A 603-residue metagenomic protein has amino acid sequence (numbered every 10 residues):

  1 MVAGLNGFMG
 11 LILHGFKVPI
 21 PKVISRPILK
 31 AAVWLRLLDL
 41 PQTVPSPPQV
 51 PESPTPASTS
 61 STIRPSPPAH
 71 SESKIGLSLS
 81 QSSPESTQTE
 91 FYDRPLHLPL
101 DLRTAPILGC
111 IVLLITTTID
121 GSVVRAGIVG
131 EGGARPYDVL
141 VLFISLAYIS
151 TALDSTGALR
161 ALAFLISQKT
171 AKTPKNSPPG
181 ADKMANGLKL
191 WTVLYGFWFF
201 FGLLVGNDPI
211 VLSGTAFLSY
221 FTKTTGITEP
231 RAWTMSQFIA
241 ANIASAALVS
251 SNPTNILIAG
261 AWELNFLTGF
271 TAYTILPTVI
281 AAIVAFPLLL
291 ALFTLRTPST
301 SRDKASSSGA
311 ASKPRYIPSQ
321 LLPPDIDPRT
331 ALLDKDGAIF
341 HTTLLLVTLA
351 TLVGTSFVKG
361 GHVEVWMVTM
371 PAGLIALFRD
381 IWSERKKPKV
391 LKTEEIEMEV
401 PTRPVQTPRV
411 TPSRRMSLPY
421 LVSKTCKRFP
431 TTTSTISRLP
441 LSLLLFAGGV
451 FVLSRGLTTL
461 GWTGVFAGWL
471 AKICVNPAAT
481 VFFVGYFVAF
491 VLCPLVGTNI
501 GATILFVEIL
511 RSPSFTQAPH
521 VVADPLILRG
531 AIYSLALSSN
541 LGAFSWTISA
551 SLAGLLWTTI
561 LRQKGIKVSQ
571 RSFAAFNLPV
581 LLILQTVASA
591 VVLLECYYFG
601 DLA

Functional and structural regions predicted by a protein language model:
M1, I24-I28, F91-R103, A126-D138 (+8 more regions): Interfacial loop-to-helix junctions that mark the boundaries of transmembrane helices in multi-pass membrane
M1-A31, T228-M235, A247, L267-L333 (+3 more regions): Juxtamembrane and boundary regions of transmembrane helices in multi-pass small-molecule transporters and channels
V2-H14, P106-T118, I144-S150, W198-F199 (+8 more regions): Hydrophobic core segments of alpha-helical transmembrane domains in multi-pass membrane transport and ion-translocation
I20-P84, A282-P401, A603: Long, contiguous bundles of hydrophobic transmembrane helices that form the permeation core of multi-pass
I107, L140, L188-V193, T234-M235 (+10 more regions): Hydrophobic alpha-helical transmembrane segments
G121-T228, P430, S437, L441-R529: Membrane-embedded alpha-helical segments and adjacent helix-loop junctions characteristic of multi-pass solute
P209-Y220, T234, L248-E263, L292 (+3 more regions): Re-entrant/interfacial helical elements at transmembrane boundaries that shape and gate the permeation pathway
L345-V507, P513: Transmembrane helical segments that form the transport core of multi-pass membrane transport proteins
